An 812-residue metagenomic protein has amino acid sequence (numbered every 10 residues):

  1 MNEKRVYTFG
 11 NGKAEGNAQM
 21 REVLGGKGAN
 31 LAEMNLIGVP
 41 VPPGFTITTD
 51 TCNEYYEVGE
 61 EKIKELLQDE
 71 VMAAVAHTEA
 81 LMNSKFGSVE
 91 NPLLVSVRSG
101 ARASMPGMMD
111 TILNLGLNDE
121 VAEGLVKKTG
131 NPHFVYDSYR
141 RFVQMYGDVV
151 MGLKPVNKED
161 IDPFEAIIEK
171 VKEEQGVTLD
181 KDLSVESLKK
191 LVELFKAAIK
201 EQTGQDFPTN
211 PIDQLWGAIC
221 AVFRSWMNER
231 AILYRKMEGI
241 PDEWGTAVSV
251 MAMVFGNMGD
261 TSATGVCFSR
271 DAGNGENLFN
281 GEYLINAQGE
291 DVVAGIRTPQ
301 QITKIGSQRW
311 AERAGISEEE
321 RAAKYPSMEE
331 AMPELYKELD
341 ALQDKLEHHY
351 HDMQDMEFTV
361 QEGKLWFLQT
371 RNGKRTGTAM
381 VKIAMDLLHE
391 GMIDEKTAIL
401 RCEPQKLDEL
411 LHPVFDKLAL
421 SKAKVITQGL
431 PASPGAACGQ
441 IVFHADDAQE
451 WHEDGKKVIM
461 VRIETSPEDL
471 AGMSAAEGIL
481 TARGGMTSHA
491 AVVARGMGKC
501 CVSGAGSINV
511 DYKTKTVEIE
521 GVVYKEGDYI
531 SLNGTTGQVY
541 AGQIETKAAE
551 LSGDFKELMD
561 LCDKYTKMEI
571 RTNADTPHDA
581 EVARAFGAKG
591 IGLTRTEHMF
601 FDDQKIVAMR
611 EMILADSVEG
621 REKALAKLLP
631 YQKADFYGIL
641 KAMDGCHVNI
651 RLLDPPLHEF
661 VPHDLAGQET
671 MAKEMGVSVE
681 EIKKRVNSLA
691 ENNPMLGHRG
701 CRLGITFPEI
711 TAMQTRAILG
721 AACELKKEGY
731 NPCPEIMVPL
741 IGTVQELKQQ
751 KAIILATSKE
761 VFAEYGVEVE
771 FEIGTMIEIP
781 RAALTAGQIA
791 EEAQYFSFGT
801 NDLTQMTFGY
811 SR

Functional and structural regions predicted by a protein language model:
M1, W366, V414-K417, A432-D447 (+3 more regions): Acidic, glycine-rich flexible loop/linker segments
E3-A18, C52-Y55, K304, I316-E330 (+7 more regions): Gly-rich Lys/Arg/Thr-decorated short loops/hinges at beta-loop-alpha junctions or inter-strand turns that position
E3-K62, Q202: A conserved helix-loop-beta module that forms one wall/lid of the active-site cleft in ATP-utilizing catalytic domains
L24-L31, M109-D148, G259-E329, T370-I399 (+8 more regions): Extended active-site and interfacial segments that coordinate phosphate-rich ligands in large catalytic machineries
T48, C52-N274, N286, P299 (+5 more regions): Extended, highly charged
R98-S99, L551, L561-R812: Conserved alpha/beta-domain cores
H133-T203, G281-Q369, T376, K382-A419 (+8 more regions): Conserved catalytic alpha/beta cores of large enzymes that bind or transform nucleotide phosphates and polynucleotides
R230-F268, A445-D447, D454, E477 (+1 more regions): Flexible, glycine/threonine-enriched loop-and-boundary segments that flank and lead into catalytic domains of large
